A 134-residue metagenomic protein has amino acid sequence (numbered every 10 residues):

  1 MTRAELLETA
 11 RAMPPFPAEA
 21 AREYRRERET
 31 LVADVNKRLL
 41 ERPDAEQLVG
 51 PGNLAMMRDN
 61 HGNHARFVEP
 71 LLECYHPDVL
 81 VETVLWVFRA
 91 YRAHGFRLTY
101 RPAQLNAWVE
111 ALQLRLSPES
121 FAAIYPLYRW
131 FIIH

Functional and structural regions predicted by a protein language model:
M1-N106, E110-H134: Core of compact, soluble alpha-helical bundle domains
